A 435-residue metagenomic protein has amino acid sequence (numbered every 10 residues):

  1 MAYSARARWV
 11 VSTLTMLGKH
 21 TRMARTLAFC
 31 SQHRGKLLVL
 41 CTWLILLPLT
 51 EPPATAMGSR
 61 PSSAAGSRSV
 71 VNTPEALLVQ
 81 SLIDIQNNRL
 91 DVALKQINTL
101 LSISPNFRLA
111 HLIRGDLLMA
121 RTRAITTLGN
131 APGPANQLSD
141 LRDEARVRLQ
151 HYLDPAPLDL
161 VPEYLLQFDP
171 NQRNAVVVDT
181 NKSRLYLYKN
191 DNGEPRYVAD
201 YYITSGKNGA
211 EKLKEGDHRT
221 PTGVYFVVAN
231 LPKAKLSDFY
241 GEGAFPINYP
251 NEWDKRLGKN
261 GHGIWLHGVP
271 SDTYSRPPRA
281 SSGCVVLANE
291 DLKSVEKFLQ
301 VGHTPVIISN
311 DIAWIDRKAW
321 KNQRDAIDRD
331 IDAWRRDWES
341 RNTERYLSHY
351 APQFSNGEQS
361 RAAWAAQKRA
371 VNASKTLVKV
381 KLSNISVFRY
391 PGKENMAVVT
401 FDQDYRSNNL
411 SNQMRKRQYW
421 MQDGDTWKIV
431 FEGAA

Functional and structural regions predicted by a protein language model:
S81, Q323-R341, H349: Short, aromatic-enriched amphipathic alpha-helices that serve as compact interaction elements
L118-L160, L377-V380: Alpha-helical linker/edge segments of TPR/alpha-solenoid repeat scaffolds and analogous pre-/post-domain helices
L153-I264, P270-P277: Gly/Pro-biased beta-strand-loop elements
N171, R369-R417: Surface-exposed, charged secondary-structure patches
A229-D332: Exported/periplasmic cell-wall-interacting domains
N412-A435: Short beta-strand edge/turn micro-motifs at domain boundaries
